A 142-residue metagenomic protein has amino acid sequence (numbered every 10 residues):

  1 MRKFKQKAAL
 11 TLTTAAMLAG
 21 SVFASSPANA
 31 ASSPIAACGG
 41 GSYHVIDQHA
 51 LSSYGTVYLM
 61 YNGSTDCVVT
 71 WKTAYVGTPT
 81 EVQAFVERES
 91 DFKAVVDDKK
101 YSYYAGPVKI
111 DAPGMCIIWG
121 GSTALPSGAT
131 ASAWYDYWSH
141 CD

Functional and structural regions predicted by a protein language model:
M1-H44, H49: N-terminal prepro-regions of secreted/extracellular proteins
A30-D142: Post-signal peptide N-terminal regions of Sec-secreted extracellular proteins
